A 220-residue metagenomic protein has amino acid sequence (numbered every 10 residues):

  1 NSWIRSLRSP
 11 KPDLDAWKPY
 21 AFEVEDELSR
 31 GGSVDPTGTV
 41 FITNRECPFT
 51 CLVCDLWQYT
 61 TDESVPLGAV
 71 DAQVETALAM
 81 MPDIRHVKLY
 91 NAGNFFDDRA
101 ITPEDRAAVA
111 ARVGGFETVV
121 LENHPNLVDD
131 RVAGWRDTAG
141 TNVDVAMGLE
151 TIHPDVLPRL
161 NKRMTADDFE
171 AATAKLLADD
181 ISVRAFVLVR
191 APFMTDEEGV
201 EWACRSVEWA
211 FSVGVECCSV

Functional and structural regions predicted by a protein language model:
N1-R8: Polybasic, low-complexity association/targeting segments
P10-T61, D71, L78-L89, C218: N-terminal pre-triad scaffold of radical SAM enzymes
T37, D144, S182: Broad gene-expression machinery/nucleic-acid interaction feature
T37, L67-D71, P103, V200 (+1 more regions): Short amphipathic alpha-helical segment that frequently serves as the phosphate-/nucleotide-binding helix
W57-Q73, A77, M81-I101, R112-V128 (+2 more regions): Core AdoMet radical
A77-P82, V109-G114, V132-N142, T173-D180 (+1 more regions): Acidic (Asp/Glu)-rich catalytic clusters
R99-A107, V128-T138, D196-E197: Distinct, well-ordered alpha-helical segments
D167-V220: Conserved C-terminal portion of the radical SAM core fold that forms the substrate/S-adenosylmethionine-binding
